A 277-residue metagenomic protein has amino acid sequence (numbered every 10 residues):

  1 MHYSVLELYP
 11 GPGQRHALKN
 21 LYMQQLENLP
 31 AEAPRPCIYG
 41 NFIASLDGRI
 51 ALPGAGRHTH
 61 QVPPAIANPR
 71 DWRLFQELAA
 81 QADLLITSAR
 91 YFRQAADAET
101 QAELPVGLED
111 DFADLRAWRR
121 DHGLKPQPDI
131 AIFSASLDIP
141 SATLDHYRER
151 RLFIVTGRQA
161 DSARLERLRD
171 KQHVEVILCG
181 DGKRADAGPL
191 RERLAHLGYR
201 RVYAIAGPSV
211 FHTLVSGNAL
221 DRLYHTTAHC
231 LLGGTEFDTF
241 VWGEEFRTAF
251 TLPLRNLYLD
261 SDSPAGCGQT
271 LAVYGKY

Functional and structural regions predicted by a protein language model:
M1-Y277: Enzymes that bind and transform nitrogen-containing heteroaromatic metabolites
